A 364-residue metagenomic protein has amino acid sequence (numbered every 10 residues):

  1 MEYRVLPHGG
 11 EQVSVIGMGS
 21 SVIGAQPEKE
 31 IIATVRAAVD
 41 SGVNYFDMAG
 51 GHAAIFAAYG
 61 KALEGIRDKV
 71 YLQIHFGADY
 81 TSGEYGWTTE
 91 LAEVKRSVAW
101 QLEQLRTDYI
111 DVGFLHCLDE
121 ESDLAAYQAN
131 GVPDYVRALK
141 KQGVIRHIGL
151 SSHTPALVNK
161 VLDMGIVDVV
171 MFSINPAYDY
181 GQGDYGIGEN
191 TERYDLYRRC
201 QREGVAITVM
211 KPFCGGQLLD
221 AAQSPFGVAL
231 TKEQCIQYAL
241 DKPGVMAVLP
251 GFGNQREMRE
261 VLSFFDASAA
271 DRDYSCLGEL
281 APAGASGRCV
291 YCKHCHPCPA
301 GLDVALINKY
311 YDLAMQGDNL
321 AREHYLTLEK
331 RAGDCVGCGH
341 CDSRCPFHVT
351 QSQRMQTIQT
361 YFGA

Functional and structural regions predicted by a protein language model:
M1-I74, Y80, D108, K141: N-terminal binding-site loop/beta-alpha segment at the start of enzyme catalytic domains that lines or forms
L6, M18, F46, Y59 (+10 more regions): Conserved, mostly hydrophobic/aromatic
G19-K29, F76-K95, E121-A125, D220-A229: Active-site mouth loops of central-metabolism enzymes
S21-I23, A49-G51, H75-D79, L115-L118 (+4 more regions): Active-site beta-loop-alpha junctions enriched in small/polar residues
V39, V43-N44, T191, D195-A364: Structured C-terminal cap/extension of enzyme domains
D40, G86-T208: Glycine/proline-rich, positively charged, aromatic-decorated active-site loop/lid region on the catalytic face
A53-Y59, P155-N159, M258: Short, well-ordered alpha-helical microsegments
K69-L72, I166-N175, S268-S275: Short hydrophobic/aromatic-enriched beta-strand-loop microsegments
